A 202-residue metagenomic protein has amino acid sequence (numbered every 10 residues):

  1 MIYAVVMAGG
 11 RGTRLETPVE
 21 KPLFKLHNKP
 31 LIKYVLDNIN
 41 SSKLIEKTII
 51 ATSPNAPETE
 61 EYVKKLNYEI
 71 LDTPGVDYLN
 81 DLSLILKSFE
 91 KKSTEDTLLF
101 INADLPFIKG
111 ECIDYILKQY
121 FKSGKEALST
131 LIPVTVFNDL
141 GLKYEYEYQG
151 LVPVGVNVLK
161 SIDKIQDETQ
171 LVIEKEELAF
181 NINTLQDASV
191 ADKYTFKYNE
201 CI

Functional and structural regions predicted by a protein language model:
M1-T17, L23: N-terminal nucleotide-binding beta1-loop-alpha1 segment
K21-V35: Short catalytic helix/loop segments, enriched in acidic residues and glycine and frequently bearing histidine
F24, E69-L71, F180: Structural signal for short hydrophobic segments within the conserved structured cores of catalytic domains across
L31-T97, G110-E111, L151: Conserved N-terminal catalytic core of the sugar/cofactor nucleotidyltransferase
L99-I101: Short aromatic-hydrophobic micro-motifs that form the base-stacking/packing surface for donor nucleotide recognition
A103-L105: Short acidic donor-binding/metal-coordinating loop in glycosyltransferase active sites
I108-K193: Conserved core of the sugar-phosphate nucleotidyltransferase
A191-I202: C-terminal catalytic/acceptor-binding lobe
